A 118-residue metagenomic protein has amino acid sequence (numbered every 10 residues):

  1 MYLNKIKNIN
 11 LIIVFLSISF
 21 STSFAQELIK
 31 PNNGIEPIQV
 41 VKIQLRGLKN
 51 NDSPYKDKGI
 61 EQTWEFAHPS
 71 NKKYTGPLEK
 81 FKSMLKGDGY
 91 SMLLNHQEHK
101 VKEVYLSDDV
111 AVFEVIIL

Functional and structural regions predicted by a protein language model:
Y2-L11: Bacterial N-terminal signal peptides that target proteins for export
N10-F20: Bacterial N-terminal signal peptides
F20-E27: Sec/Tat signal peptide C-region and signal peptidase I cleavage site
K30-E36: TPR-adjacent "capping" and linker segments in tetratricopeptide-repeat scaffold/adaptor proteins
E36-D52, Q62, F66: Short, aromatic-enriched amphipathic alpha-helices that serve as compact interaction elements
P54-D108: Short solvent-exposed beta->alpha transition segments
F113-L118: Short beta-strand segments that buttress and anchor functional surface loops
